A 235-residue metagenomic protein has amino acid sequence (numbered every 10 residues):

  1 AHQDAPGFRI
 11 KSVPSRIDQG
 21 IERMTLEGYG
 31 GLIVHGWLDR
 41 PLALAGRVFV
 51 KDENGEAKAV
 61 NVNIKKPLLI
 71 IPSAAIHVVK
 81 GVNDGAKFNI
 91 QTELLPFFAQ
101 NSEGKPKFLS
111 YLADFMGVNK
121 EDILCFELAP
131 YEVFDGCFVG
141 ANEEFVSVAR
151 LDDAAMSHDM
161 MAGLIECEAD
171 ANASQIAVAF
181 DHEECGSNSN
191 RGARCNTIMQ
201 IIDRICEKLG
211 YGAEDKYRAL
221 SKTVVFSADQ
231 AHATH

Functional and structural regions predicted by a protein language model:
A1-H235: N-terminal hydrophobic/helix-forming segments and targeting peptides
